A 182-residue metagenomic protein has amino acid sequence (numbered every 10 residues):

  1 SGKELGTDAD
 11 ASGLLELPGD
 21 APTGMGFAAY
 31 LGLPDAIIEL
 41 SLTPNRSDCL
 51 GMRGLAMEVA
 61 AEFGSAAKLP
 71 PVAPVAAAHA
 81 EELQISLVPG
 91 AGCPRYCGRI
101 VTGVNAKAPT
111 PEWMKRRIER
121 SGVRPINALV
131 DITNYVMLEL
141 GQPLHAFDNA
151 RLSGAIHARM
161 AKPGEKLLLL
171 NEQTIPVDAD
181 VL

Functional and structural regions predicted by a protein language model:
S1, S41, K68, S86-V88 (+3 more regions): Residues in well-ordered beta-strands of folded domains
S1-H79: Phosphate-backbone binding interfaces of nucleic-acid-interacting proteins
D20-T43, E81-R120: Residues forming anionic-ligand binding surfaces in small-molecule and nucleic-acid pockets of primarily soluble enzymes
T23, K115-R116, T133-L182: Conserved mixed alpha/beta core segments that line enzyme active sites in large multi-domain catalysts
A29-L33, G51, A60, A78 (+4 more regions): Solvent-exposed alpha-helices and their adjacent loops that cap or buttress functional pockets in soluble metabolic
I37-S41, G51, E58, G98-I100 (+6 more regions): Structured core elements
P44-G64, G122-D148, V181-L182: Conserved phosphate/anionic-ligand binding catalytic regions in large, soluble enzymes, centered on
P71-A77, I132-N134, L152: Short linear loop/turn motifs
